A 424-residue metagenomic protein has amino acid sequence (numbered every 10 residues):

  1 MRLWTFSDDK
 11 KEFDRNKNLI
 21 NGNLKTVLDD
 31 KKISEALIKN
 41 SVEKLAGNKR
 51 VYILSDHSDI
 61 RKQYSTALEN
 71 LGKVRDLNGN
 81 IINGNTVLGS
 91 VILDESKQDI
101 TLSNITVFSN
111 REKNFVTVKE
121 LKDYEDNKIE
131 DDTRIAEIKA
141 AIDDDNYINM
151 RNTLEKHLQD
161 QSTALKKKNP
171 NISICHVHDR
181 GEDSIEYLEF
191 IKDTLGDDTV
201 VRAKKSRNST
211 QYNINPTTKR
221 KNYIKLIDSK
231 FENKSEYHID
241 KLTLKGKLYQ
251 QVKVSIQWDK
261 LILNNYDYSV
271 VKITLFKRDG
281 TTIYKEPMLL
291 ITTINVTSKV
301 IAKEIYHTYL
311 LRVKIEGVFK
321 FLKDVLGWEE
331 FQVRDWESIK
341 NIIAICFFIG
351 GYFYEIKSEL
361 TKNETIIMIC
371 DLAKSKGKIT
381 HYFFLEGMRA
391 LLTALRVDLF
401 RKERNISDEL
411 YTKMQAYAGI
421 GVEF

Functional and structural regions predicted by a protein language model:
M1-K303, K374-F424: Conserved, well-structured functional cores that handle cations and Mg-NTP chemistry
W4-S7, D94, I294, Y309-R312 (+2 more regions): Generic structural signal for hydrophobic core residues of well-folded globular domains
D9, K314-F319, F331, Y354-K362 (+2 more regions): Intrinsically disordered or highly flexible coil/loop and linker segments, enriched in small and charged/polar residues
P287, A302, I315, N341-I345: Short runs of predominantly hydrophobic/aromatic residues within well-ordered alpha helices that form helix-helix
E304-Q332: Short amphipathic alpha-helical "interface-anchor" segments enriched in bulky aromatics
Q332-S358: Basic, amphipathic alpha-helical segments enriched in Lys/Arg and hydrophobic/aromatic residues
G350-E386: Conserved nucleotidyltransferase catalytic core and NTase-mimicking acidic/glycine-rich helix/loop elements in nucleic
